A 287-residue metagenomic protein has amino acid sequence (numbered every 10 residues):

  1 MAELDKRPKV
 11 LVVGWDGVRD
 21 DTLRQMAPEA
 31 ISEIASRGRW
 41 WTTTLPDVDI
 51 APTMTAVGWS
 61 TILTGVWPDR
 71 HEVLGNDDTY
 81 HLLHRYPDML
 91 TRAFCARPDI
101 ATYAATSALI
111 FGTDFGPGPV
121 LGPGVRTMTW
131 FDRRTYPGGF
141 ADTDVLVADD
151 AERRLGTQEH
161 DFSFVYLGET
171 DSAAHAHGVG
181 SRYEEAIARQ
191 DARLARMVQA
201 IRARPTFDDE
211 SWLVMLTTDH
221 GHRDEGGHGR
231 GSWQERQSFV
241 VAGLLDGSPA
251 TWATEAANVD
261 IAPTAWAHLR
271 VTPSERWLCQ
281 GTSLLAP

Functional and structural regions predicted by a protein language model:
M1-P287: Feature captures the catalytic ectodomains and active-site-proximal regions of enzymes that hydrolyze or transfer
